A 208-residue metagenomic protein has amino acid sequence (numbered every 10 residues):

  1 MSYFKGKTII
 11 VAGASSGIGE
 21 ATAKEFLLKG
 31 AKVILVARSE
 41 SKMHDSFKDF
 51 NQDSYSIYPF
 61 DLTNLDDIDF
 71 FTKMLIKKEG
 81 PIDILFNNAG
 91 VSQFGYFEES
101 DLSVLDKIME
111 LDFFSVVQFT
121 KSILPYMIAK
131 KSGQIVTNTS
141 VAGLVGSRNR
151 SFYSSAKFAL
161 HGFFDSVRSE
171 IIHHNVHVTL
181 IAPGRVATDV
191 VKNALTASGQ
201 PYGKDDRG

Functional and structural regions predicted by a protein language model:
T8, S15-S16: Conserved glycine-rich cofactor-binding loop
K29-S46: Conserved glycine-rich Rossmann-like NAD(P)H-binding loop of the short-chain dehydrogenase/reductase
Y58-F70, L102: The beta1-alpha1 cofactor-binding region of Rossmann-like NAD(H)/NADP(H)-dependent oxidoreductases
Y96-F97, D101-K107: Substrate-binding pocket helix/loop in short-chain dehydrogenase/reductase
T120, A156: Active-site helix of classical SDR
S140: Residue(s) in the substrate-gating loop at a strand-loop-helix junction that position the organic substrate next
I172-G208: SDR active-site lid
